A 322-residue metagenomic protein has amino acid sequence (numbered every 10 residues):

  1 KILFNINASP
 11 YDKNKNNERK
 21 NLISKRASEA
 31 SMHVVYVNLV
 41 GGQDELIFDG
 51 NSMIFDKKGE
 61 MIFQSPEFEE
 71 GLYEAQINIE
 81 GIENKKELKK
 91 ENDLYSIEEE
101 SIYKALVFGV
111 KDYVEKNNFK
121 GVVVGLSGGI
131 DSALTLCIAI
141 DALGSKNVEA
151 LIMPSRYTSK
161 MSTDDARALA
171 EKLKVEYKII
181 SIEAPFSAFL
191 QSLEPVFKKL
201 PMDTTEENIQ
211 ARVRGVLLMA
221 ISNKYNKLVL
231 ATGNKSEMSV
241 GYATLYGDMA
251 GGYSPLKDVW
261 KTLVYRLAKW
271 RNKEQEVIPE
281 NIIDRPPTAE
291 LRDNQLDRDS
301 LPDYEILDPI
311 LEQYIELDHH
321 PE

Functional and structural regions predicted by a protein language model:
K1-E70: CN hydrolase (nitrilase-like) catalytic-core segments centered on the catalytic cysteine and neighboring Lys/Glu
S31, K57, E83-G128, S132-E322: ATP/NTP-dependent adenylation/nucleotidyl-transfer catalytic domains that generate, transfer, or process NMP-activated
V35, Q76, I283: Residues in well-ordered beta-strands of folded domains
V37, S65, A75, I180 (+1 more regions): Hydrophobic residues at beta-strand termini and immediately following loops that shape nucleotide-binding pockets
F68-E87: A short, polar/charged loop-to-alpha-helix boundary motif
